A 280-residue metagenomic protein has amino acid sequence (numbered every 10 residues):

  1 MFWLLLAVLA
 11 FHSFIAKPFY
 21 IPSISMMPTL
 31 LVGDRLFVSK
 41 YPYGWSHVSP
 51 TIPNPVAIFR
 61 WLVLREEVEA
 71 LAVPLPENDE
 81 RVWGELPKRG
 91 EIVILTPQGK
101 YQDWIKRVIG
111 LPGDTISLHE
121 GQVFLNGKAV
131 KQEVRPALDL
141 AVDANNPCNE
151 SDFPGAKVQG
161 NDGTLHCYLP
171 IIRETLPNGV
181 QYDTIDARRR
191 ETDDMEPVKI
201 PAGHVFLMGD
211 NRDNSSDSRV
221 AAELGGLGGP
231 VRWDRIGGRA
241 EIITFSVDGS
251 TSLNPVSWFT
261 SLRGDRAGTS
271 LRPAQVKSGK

Functional and structural regions predicted by a protein language model:
A10-I24: Aromatic-capped interface at the extracytoplasmic side of an N-terminal signal-anchor transmembrane helix
F19, P28-K280: Soluble "head" domains of membrane/secretory-pathway proteins
